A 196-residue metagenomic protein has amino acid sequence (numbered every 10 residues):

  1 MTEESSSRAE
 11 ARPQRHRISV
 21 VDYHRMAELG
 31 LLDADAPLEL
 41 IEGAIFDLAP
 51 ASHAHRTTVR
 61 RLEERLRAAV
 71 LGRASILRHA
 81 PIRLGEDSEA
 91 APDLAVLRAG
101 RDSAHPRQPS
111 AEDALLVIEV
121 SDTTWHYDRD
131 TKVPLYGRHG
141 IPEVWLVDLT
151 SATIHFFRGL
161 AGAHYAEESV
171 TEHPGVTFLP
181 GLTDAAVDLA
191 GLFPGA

Functional and structural regions predicted by a protein language model:
M1-A196: Gly/Pro/Ser/Thr-rich low-complexity, intrinsically disordered segments predominantly at protein N-termini
